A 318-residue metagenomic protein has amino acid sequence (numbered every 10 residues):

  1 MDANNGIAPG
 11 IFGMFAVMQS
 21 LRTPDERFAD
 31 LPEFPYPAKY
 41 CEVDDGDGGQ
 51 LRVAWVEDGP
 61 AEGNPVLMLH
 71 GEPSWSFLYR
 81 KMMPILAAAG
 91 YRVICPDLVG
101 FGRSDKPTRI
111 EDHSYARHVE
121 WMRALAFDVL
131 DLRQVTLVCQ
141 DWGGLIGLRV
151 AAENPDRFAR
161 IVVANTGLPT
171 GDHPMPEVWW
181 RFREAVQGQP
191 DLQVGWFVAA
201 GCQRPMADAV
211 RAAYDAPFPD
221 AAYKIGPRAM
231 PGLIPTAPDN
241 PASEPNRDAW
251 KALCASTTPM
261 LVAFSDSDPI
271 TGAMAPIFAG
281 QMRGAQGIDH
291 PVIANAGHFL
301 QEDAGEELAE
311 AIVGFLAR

Functional and structural regions predicted by a protein language model:
G13-N64, A88-Y91, P238, R247-W250 (+2 more regions): Alpha/beta-hydrolase fold catalytic core
V43-L51, V56, A88, C95-C139 (+1 more regions): Active-site loop/oxyanion-hole signature of alpha/beta-hydrolase fold enzymes
D58-R103: Conserved HGGG/HGGXW glycine-rich cap/lid loop of the alpha/beta-hydrolase fold
L78-R80, S104-I110, D172-M175, A273-M274: Conserved catalytic-core motifs of eukaryotic protein kinase domains, centered on the activation segment
R133-D172: Conserved hydrolase catalytic core segment
G171-M230, I234, P238-R247: Helix-rich cap/lid subdomain of alpha/beta-hydrolase
M260-A296: Conserved loop-alpha-helix segment in the C-terminal half of the alpha/beta-hydrolase fold that carries the catalytic
A296-G305: Catalytic histidine-centered segment of alpha/beta-hydrolase-like enzymes
